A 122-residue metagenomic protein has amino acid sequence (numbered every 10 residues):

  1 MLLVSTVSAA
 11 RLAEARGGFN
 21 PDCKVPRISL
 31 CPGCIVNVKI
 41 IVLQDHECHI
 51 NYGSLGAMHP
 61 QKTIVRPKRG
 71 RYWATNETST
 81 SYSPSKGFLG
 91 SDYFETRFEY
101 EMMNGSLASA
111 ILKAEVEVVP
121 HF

Functional and structural regions predicted by a protein language model:
L2-R11: C-terminal segment of classical bacterial N-terminal signal peptides
L12-C23, M102-F122: C-terminal edge beta-strand
G17-I35, I40-V42: N-terminal targeting/trafficking signals and adjacent low-complexity tails
N20-I28, I50-G53, Y82-S83: An extracellular/luminal cadherin ectodomain-centered signature
K39-T78: Surface-exposed or secretory-pathway low-complexity segments enriched in glycine-proline and Ser/Thr/acidic residues
W73, S81-S83, E115-E117: Generic structural detector for well-ordered beta-strands
S79-Y93: Extracellular/luminal low-complexity segments enriched in Ser/Thr/Pro
L89-N104: A short beta-strand micro-motif common to beta-rich folds, especially ectodomain repeats
